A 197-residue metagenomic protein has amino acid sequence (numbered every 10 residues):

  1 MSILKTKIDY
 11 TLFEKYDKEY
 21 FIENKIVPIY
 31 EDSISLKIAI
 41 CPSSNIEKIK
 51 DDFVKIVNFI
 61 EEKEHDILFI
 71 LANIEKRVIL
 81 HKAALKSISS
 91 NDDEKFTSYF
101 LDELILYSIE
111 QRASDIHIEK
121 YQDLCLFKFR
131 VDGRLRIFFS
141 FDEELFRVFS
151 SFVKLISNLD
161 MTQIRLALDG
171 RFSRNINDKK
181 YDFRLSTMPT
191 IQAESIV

Functional and structural regions predicted by a protein language model:
M1-V197: N-terminal, intrinsically disordered, highly charged
